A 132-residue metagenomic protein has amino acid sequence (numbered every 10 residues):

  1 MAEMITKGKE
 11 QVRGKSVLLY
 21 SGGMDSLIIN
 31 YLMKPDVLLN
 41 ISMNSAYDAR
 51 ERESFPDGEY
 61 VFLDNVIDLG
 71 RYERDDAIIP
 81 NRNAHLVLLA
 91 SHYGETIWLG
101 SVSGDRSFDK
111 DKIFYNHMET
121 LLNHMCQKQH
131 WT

Functional and structural regions predicted by a protein language model:
M1-T132: ATP-dependent adenylation/nucleotidyltransferase module used to activate substrates
